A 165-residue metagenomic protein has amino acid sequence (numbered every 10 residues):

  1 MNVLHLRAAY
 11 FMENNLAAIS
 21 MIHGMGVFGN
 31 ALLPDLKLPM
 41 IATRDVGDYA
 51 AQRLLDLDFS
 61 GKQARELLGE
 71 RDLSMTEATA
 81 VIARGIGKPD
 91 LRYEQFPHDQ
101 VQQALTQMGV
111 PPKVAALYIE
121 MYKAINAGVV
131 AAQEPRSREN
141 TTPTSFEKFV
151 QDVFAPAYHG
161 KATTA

Functional and structural regions predicted by a protein language model:
M1-R92, Q100-M108, P112-V114, T164-A165: Oxidoreductase cofactor-interface core, primarily capturing Rossmann-like NAD(P)-dependent enzymes
Q95: Conserved strand-loop elements at the edges of beta-sheets that form or border functional pockets
H98-A165: A hydrophobic C-terminal alpha-helical subdomain
